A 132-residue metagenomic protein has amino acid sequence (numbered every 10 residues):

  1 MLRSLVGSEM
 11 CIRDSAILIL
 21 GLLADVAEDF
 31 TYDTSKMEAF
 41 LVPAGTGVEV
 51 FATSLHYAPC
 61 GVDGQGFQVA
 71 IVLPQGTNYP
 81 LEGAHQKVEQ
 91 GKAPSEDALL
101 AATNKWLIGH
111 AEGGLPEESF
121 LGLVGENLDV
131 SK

Functional and structural regions predicted by a protein language model:
M1-G7, C11-I12: Single conserved hydrophobic/aromatic residue that forms the stacking wall/gate of nucleotide- or nucleobase-binding
S4, F30-A44, E49-F51: A contiguous catalytic/ligand-binding core that recognizes phosphate-bearing ligands
S8-E9, F30-Y32, P59-G61: Short histidine-centered beta-strand/loop micro-motifs that create catalytic or ligand/metal-coordination sites
R13-D14, G21-A24, G45, T53-L55: Histidine- and/or cysteine-centered catalytic micro-motif in compact active-site loops
S15-A16, M37, G45-T46, G66-F67: Short, surface-exposed beta-edge/turn micro-motifs
A16-F40, E82: A short beta-strand-loop-beta hairpin characteristic of the jelly-roll/cupin
V42-V62, V72-P74: Conserved metal-binding segment of the jelly-roll/cupin
G61-K132: Accessory, usually C-terminal, subdomains that scaffold auxiliary metal cofactors
